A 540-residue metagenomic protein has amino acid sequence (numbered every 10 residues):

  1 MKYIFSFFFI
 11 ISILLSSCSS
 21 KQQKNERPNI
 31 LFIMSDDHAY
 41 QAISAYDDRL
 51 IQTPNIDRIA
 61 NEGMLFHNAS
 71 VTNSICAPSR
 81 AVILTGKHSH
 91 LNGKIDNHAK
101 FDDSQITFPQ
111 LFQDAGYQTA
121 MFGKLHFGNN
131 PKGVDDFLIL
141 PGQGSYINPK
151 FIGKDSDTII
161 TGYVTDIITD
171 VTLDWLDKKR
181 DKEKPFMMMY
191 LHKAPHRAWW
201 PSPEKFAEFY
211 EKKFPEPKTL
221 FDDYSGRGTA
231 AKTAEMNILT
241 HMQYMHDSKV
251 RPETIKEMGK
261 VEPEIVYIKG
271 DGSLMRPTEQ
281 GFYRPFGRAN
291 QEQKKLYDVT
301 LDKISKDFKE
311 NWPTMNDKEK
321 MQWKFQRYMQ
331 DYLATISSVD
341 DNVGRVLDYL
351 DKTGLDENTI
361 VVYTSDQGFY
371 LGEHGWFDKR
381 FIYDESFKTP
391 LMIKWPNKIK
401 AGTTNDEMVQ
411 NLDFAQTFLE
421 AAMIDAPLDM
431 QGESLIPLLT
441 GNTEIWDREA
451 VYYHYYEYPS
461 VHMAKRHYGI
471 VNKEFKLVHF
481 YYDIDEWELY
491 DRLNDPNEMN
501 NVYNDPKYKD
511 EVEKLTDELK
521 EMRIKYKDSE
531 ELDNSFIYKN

Functional and structural regions predicted by a protein language model:
K2-I4, F8, C18-Y481, D485-W487 (+3 more regions): Formylglycine-dependent sulfatase
I13-S17: C-terminal segment of classical bacterial N-terminal signal peptides
L493: Residues forming the ATP-binding cleft of Hanks-type serine/threonine protein kinase domains
